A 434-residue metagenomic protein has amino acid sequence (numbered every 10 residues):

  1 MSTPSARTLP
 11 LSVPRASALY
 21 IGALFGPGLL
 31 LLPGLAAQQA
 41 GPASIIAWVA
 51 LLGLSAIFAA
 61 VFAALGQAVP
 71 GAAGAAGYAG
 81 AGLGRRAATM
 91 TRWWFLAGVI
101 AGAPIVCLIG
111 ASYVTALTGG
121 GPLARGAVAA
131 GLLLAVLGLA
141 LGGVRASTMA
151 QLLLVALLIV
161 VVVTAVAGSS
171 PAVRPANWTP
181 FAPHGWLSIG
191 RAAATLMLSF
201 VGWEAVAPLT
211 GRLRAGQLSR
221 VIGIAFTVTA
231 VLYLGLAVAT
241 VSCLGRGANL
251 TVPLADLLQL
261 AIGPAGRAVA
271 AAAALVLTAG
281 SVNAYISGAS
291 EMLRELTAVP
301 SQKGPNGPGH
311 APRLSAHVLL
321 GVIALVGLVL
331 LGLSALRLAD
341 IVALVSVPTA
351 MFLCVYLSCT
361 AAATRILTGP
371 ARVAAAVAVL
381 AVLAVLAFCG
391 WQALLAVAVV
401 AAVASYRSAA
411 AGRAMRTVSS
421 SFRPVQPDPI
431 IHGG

Functional and structural regions predicted by a protein language model:
M1-G34, Q38-A43, A56, A60 (+3 more regions): Membrane-interface "cap" regions at the ends of multi-pass membrane proteins
S2-A6, G119, L123-A130, L152-A271: Helix-loop-helix junctions that connect adjacent transmembrane segments in multi-pass membrane transporters
Y20-G28, A88, L154-G168, A225-Y233 (+2 more regions): Small-residue-rich segments of transmembrane alpha-helices in multi-pass membrane proteins, especially helix faces
G34-A40, A111-R125, R145-L154, V269-V276 (+4 more regions): Transmembrane helix-loop boundary segments of multi-pass membrane transporters
I57-L133, L137-L141, V155, A274-E295 (+2 more regions): Hydrophobic transmembrane alpha-helices that form the core helical bundles of multi-pass secondary transporters
A76-G80, G84, A116, G223-Y285 (+1 more regions): TM-loop-TM module centered on a large, flexible mid-protein loop between adjacent transmembrane helices in multi-pass
A124-A172, P183-G185, I222-F226, V345 (+3 more regions): Membrane-interface loop-to-helix entry segments
P348, A361-G434: A generic transmembrane alpha-helix motif of multi-pass inner-membrane proteins
